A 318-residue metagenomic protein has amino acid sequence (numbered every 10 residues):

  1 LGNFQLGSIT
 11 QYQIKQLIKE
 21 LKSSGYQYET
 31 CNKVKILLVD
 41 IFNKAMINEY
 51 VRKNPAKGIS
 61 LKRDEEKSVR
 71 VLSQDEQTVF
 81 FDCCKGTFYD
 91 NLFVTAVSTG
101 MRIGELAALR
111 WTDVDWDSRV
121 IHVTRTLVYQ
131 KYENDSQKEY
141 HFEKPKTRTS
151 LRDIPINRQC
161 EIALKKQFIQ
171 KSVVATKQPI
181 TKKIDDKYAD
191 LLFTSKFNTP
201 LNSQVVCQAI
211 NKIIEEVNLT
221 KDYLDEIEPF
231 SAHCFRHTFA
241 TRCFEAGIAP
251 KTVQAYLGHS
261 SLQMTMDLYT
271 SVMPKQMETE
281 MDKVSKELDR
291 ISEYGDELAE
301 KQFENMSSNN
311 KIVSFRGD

Functional and structural regions predicted by a protein language model:
L1-Y50, E66, P200-V206, D225 (+1 more regions): N-terminal core-binding DNA-recognition domain of tyrosine site-specific recombinases/integrases
I14, L38-I41, E49, I59 (+5 more regions): Conserved hydrophobic/aromatic pocket- or pore-lining residues that grip, position, or stack substrates in active sites
S24, Y28, D82-T87, T99 (+6 more regions): Short, basic (Lys/Arg/His-rich) helix/loop patches that form interaction surfaces in the mid-to-C-terminal regions
N32-V34, I47, V51-K53, K57-W111 (+4 more regions): Basic, Lys/Arg- and aromatic-enriched nucleic-acid-binding interface segment
A45-P55, W116, R125-E133, L164 (+2 more regions): Proline-centered turn/helix-capping motifs that create local helix->coil transitions or kinks
R63-D64, V71, L127-Y129, E161 (+2 more regions): Catalytic-site neighborhood detector that most strongly recognizes the C-terminal catalytic loop/helix of tyrosine
D113-V120, I248-L268: Short, polar N-cap/turn motifs at the start of nucleic acid-interacting alpha helices
S118, Y129-L151, R158-C160, V173 (+3 more regions): C-terminal secondary-structure termini that scaffold catalytic or DNA-interacting sites
